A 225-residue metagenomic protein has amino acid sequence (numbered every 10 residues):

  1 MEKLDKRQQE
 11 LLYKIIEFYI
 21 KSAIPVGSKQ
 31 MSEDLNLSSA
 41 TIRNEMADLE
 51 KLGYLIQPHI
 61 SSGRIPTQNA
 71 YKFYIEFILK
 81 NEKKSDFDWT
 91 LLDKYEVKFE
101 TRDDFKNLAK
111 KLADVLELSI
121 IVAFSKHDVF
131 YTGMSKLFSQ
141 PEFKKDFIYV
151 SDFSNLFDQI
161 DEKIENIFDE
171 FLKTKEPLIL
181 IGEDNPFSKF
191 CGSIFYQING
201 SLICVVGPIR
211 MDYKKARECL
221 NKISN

Functional and structural regions predicted by a protein language model:
M1-Y13: Short alpha-helical segments that sit at the start of domains
E2, K21, L35, L220-N221: Alpha-helical promoter-recognition and RNA polymerase-docking modules of transcription initiation factors, dominated by
E10, K14, Q30, K111 (+1 more regions): Alpha-helical scaffold segments in soluble metabolic enzymes
Y13-E17, K21, P25-F77: N-terminal helix-turn-helix
L79-N225: Intrinsically disordered, acidic Ser/Thr/Pro-rich low-complexity regulatory segments
